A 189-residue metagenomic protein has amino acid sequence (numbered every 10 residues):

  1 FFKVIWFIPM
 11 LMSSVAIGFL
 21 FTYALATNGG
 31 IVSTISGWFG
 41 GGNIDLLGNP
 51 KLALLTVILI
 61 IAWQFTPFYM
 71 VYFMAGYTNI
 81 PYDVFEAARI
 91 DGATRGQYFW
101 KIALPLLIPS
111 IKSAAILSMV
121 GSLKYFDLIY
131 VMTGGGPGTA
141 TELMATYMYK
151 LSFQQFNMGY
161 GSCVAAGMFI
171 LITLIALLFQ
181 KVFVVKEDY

Functional and structural regions predicted by a protein language model:
F1-Y189: A structural signal for multi-pass alpha-helical bundles of membrane permease subunits that mediate small-molecule
